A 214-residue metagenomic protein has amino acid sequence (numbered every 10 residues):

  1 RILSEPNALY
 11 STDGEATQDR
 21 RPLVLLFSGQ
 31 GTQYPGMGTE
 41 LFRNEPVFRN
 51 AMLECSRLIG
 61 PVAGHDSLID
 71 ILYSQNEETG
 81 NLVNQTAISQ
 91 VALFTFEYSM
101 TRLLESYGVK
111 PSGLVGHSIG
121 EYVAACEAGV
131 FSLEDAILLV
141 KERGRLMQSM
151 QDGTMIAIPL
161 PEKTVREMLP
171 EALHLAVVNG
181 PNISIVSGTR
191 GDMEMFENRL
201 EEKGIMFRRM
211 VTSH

Functional and structural regions predicted by a protein language model:
R1, G36-R43, R57, P181 (+1 more regions): Charged, low-complexity surface segments at secondary-structure and domain boundaries
R1, P61, H65-D66, T86 (+1 more regions): Domain-wide signal for the mature, well-folded portions of proteins, strongly enriched in nucleus-encoded organellar
R1-E40, Q75, Y98-R102, V115 (+2 more regions): Short, low-complexity connector segments at domain boundaries
I2-L3, I59, L200: Hydrophobic, Leu/Ile/Phe/Ala-enriched alpha-helical segments that form helix-helix packing faces
A8-T12, G64-L72, D152: A short, aromatic/hydrophobic, helix- or strand-capping loop or linear motif that either lines the entrance/gate
P22, L26-N76, N81: Active-site machinery of serine-nucleophile hydrolases
Y73-H214: Acyltransferase
